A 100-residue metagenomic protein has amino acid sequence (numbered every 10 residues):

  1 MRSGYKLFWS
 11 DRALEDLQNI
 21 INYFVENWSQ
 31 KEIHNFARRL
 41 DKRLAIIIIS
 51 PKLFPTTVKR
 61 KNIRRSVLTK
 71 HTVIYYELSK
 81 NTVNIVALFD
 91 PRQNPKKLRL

Functional and structural regions predicted by a protein language model:
M1-A37: Arg/Lys-rich, positively charged N-terminal/basic patches that mediate binding to nucleic acids
I33, P55-T57, K96-K97: Short, hydrophobic secondary-structure boundary micro-motifs
D41-K42, I49, L53-N81: Basic/aromatic recognition patch in beta-strand/loop cores that engages polyanionic ligands
T72-V73, E77-L100: Enriched for short, Lys/Arg-rich terminal
